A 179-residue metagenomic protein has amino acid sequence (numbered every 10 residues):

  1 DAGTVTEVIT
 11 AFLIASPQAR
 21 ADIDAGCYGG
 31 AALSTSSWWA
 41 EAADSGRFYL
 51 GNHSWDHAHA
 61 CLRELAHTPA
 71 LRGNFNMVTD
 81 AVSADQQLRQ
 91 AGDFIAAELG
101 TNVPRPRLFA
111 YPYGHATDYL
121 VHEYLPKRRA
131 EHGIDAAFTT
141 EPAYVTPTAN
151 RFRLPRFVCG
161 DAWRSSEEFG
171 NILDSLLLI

Functional and structural regions predicted by a protein language model:
D1-R47, A97, R105: Active-site beta->alpha N-cap acidic-glycine motif
A15-P17, S54-D56, H115, A143: Active-site-proximal loop/turn and secondary-structure-junction residues that shape catalytic pockets, frequently
T35-S36, N52, G160: Intrinsically disordered regions, especially transient/low-confidence alpha-helical propensity segments and coil-helix
W39-G73: A structural motif
A60-I179: C-terminal active-site subregion of NodB/CE4 polysaccharide deacetylases
